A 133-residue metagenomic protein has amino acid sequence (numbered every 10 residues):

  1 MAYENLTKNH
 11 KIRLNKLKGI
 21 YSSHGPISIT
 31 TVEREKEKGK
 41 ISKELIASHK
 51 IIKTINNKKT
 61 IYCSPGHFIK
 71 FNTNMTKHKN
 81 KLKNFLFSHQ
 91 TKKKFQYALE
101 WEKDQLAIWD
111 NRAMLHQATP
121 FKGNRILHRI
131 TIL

Functional and structural regions predicted by a protein language model:
M1-K103, R112-L133: Non-heme Fe(II) oxygenase catalytic core, chiefly the N-lobe of the double-stranded beta-helix
